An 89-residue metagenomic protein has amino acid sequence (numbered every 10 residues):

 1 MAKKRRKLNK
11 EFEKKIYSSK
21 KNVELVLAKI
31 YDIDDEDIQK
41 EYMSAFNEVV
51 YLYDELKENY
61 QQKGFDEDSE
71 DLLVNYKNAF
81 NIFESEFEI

Functional and structural regions predicted by a protein language model:
M1-K10, I82-I89: Short acidic DE-rich linear segments
M1-L8, S18, E55, Q61 (+1 more regions): Generic N-terminal leader/processing signal
K4-D37: N-terminal acidic leader/helix
F12-K15, S19, A45, L72 (+1 more regions): Amphipathic alpha-helix face/heptad-repeat signature
L27, D34, V50-K57, F80-F87: A structural signal for well-ordered alpha-helices, especially hydrophobic packing surfaces of coiled-coils
D37-V74: Acidic, low-complexity, intrinsically disordered interaction modules
D66-I89: Amphipathic alpha-helical binding modules
